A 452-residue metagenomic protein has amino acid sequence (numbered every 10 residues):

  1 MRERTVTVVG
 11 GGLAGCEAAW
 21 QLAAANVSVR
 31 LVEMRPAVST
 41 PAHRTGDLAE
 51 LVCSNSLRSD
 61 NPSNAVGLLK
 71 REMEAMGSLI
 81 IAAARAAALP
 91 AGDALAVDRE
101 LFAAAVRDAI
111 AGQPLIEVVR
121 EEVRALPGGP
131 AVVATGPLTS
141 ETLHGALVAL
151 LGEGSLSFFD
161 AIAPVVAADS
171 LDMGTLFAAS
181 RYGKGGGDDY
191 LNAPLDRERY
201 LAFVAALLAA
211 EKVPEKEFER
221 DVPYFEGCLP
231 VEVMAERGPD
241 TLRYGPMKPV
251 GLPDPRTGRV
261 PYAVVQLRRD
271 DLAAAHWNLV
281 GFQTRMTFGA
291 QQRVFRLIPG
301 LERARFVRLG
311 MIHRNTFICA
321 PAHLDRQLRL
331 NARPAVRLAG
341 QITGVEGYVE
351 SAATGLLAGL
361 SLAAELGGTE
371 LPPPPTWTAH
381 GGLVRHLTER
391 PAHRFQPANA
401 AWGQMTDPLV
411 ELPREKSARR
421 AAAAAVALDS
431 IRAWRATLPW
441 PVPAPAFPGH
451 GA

Functional and structural regions predicted by a protein language model:
R2-A14: Beta1/beta-strand and adjacent pyrophosphate-binding region of the FAD-binding site in flavoprotein oxidoreductases
V9, V132-A134, L338: Redox-cofactor binding/interface segments in oxidoreductases and associated redox assembly factors
W20-A82, T376-L387: N-terminal FAD cofactor-binding segment of flavoenzymes
D60-R107, A111: A conserved beta-strand/loop capping segment in the N-terminal third of enzymes that catalyze redox or closely related
G112-R269, A273, W277-R293: Predominantly flavin-linked oxidoreductase catalytic cores and closely associated redox partners
L279-V345, A352-T354, P372-E389, R394-N399 (+1 more regions): A glycine-rich dinucleotide-binding beta-alpha-beta segment and adjacent secondary-structure elements that constitute
A352-P372: Internal hydrophobic alpha-helix adjacent to the cofactor/substrate pocket in enzyme cavities
P397-G451: C-terminal auxiliary extensions adjacent to catalytic cores
